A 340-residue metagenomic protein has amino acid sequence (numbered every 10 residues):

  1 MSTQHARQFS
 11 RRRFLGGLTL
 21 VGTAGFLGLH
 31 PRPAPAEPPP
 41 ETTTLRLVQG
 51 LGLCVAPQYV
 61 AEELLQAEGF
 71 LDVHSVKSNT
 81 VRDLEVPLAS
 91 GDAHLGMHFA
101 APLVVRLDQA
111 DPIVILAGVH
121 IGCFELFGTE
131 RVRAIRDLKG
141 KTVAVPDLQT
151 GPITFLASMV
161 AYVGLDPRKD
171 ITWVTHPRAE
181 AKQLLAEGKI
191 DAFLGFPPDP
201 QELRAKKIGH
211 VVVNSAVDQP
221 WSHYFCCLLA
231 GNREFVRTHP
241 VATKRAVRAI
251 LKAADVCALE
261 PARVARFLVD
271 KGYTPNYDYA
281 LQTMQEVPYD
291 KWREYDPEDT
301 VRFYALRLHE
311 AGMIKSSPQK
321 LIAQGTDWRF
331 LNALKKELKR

Functional and structural regions predicted by a protein language model:
M1-R13, L20-A24: N-terminal secretory signal peptides
A6-L15, L29-P35: Twin-arginine (Tat) signal peptide motif
V21-G22, L29-T43: Bacterial Sec-exported substrate-binding components of ABC uptake systems
E37-T175, L184, D191-P197, I208 (+2 more regions): Short, glycine-/small- and polar/acidic-enriched structural segments that line small-molecule recognition paths
L65-F70, V217-S222, Y289-P297: Short, solvent-exposed loop/beta-turn-alpha elements that line the ligand-binding surface or hinge of extracytoplasmic
A100-A101, E180-D270: Pocket-lining segment of extracytoplasmic ligand-binding domains
R237-S316: Secondary-structure end/capping motifs
H309-R340: Conserved C-terminal helix/tail region of periplasmic/extracytoplasmic solute-binding proteins
